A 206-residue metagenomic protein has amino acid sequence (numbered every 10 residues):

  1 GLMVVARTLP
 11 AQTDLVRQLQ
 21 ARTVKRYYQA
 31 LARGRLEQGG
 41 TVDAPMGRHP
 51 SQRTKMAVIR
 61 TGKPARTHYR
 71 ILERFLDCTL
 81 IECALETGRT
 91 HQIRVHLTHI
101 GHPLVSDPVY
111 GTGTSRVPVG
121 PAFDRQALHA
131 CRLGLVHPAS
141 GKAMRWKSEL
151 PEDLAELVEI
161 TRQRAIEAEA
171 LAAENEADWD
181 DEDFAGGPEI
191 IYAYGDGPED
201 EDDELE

Functional and structural regions predicted by a protein language model:
G1-E206: RNA pseudouridine synthases
